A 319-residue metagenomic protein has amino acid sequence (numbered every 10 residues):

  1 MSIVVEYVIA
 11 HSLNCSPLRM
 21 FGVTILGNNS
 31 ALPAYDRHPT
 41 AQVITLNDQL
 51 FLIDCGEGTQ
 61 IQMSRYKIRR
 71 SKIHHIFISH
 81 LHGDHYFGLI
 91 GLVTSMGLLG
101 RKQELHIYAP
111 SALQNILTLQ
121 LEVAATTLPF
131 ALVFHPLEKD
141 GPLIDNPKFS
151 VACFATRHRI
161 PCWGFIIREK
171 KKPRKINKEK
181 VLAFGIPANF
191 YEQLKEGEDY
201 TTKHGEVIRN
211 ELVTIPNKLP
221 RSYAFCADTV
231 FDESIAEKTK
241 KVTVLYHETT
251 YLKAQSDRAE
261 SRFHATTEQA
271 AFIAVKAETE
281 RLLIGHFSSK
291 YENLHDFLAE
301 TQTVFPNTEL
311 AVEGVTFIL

Functional and structural regions predicted by a protein language model:
M1-R19: N-terminal amphipathic/basic-hydrophobic helices that include classical n-h-c signal peptides and signal-anchor
P17-Y66, K102-E104, F165-I167, R174 (+2 more regions): Conserved beta-strand hairpin/beta-sheet module of binuclear metal-dependent hydrolase folds, prominently
I53-G56, H74-L81, P110, A224-T229 (+3 more regions): Active-site neighborhood of phospho(di)ester-bond hydrolases with catalytic His/Asp-centered motifs
E57-Y108, P136-E138: Active-site metal-binding motif and surrounding structural segment of the metallo-beta-lactamase
N115-V123: A gly/proline- and charged-residue-enriched helix-loop-helix capping module
T126-H135: A glycine-rich helix N-cap at a beta->alpha junction
D140-G141, D232-L319: Binuclear metal-ion centers of metallo-dependent hydrolases, dominated by the metallo-beta-lactamase
F149-F225, T229-K238, V244: Active-site-proximal loop/helix segment associated with metal-binding centers of metalloenzymes
